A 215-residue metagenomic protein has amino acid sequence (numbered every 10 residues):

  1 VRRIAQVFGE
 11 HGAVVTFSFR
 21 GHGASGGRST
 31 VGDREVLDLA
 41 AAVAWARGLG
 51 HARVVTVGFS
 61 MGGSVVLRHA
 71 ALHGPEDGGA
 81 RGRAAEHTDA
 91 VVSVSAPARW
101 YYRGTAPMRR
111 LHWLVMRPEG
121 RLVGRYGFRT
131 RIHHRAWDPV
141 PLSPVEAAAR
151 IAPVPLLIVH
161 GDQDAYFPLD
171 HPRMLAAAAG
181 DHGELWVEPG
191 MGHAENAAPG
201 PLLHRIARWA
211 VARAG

Functional and structural regions predicted by a protein language model:
V1-A5: The serine-hydrolase catalytic nucleophile loop
S18-D33: Glycine-rich "HGGG/HGxG" loop immediately N-terminal to the catalytic nucleophile of the alpha/beta-hydrolase
S29-L49: Alpha/beta-hydrolase active-site loop
G58-G62, V66: Gly/Ala-rich beta-loop-alpha elbow adjacent to hydrolase catalytic centers
H73-D77, R81-W137, V154: Hydrolase active-site cap/lid region
I151-A152, I158-H160: Short beta-strand/loop motif that positions the catalytic acidic residue of the alpha/beta-hydrolase fold
A165-H171: Conserved alpha/beta-hydrolase "acid-adjacent" motif
M191-L202: Catalytic histidine-centered segment of alpha/beta-hydrolase-like enzymes
